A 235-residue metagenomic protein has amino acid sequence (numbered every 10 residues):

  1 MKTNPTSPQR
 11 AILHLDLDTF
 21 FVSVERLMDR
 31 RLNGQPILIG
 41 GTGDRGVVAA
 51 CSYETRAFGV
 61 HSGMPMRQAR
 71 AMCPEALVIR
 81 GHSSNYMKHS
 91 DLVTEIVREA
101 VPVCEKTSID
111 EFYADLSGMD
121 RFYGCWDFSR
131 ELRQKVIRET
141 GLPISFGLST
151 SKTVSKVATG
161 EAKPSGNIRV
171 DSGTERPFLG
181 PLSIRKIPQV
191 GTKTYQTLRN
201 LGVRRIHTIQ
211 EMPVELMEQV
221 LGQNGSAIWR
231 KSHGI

Functional and structural regions predicted by a protein language model:
M1-R230: Gly/Gly-Pro- and Ser/Thr-rich, intrinsically disordered tail segments characteristic of DNA damage-repair and tolerance
K231-I235: Long, charged amphipathic helices and adjacent flexible linkers at domain junctions
